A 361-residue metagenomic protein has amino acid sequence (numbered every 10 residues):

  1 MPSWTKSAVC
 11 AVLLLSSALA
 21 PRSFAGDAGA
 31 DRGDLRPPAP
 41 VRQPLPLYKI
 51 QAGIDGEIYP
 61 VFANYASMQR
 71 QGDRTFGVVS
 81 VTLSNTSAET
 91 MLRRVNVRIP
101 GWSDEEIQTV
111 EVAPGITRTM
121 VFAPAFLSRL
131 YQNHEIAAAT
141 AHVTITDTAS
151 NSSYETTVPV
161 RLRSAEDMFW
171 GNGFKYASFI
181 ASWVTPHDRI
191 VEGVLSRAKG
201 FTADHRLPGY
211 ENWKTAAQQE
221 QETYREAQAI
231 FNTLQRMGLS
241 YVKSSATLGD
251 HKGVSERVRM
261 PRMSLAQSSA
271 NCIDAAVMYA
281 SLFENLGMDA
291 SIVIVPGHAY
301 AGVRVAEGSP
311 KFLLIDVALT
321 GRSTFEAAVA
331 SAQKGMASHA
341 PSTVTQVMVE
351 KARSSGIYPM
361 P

Functional and structural regions predicted by a protein language model:
D31-S80: Beta-sheet-dominated interaction scaffolds and their linkers
T82-S87: Asparagine-centered strand-capping/turn motif at beta-strand->loop junctions
E89-V97: Short, hydrophobic/aromatic beta-strand segments
V95, Y131-A149: Short, aromatic- and glycine-rich surface loops/edge beta-strands on solvent-exposed regions
R98-E135: Intrinsically disordered, low-complexity Pro/Gly/Ser/Thr-rich segments with frequent PxxP/GP/PP motifs and embedded
S150-P186: Short beta-strand elements
S182-Q267, S309: Secondary-structure boundary elements
A270-Q346: Hydrophobic/aromatic-rich core segments of domains that either
